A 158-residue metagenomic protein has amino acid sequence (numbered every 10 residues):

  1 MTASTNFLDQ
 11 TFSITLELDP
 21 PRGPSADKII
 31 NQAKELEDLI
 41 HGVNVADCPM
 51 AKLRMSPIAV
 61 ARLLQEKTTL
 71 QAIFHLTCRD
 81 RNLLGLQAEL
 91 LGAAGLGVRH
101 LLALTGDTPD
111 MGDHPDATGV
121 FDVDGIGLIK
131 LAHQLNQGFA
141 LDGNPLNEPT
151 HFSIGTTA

Functional and structural regions predicted by a protein language model:
M1-A26, Q65, A140-F152: N-terminal amphipathic alpha-helix/helix-capping segment at the start of soluble metabolic enzymes
S4-D9, A33-D38, I58-T69, L90-V98 (+1 more regions): Acidic (Asp/Glu)-rich catalytic clusters
I14-L18, H41-V45, A72-L76, L101-A103 (+1 more regions): Hydrophobic faces of well-ordered beta-strands that scaffold small-molecule active sites in alpha/beta enzyme cores
D19-P20, C48-P49, T77-R79, T105-T108: Short, ordered loop/turn segments at secondary-structure junctions
G23-L36, P57, L83-L90: Short, acidic/polar
P24, E37-I58, P109-V120: Glycine-rich, proline-tolerant flexible connector loops at the mouths of alpha/beta enzymes
A51-H75, V120-I154: Alpha-helix-loop-beta-strand connector modules within alpha/beta enzyme cores
L83-K130: Flexible, glycine-rich active-site loops centered on histidine and acidic residues that chelate a metal or position
